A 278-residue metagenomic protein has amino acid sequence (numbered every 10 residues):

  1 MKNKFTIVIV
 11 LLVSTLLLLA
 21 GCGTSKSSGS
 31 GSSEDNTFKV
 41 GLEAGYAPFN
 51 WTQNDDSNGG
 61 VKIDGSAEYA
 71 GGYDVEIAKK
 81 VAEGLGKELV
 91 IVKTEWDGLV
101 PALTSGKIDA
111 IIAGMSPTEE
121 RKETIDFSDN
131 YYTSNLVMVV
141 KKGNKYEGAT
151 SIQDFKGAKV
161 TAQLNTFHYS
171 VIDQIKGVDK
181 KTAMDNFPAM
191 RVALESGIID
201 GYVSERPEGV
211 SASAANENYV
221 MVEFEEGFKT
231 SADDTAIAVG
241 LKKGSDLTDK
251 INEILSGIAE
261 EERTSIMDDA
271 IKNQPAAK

Functional and structural regions predicted by a protein language model:
L17-G21: C-terminal motif of bacterial Sec signal peptides marking the signal peptidase cleavage site
G23, V75-G84, G157, T166 (+1 more regions): Extended ligand-binding regions for polar small-molecule ligands
S32-M115: Extracytoplasmic small-molecule ligand-binding "clamshell" domains of the periplasmic binding protein/Venus flytrap
Q53-G65, A78-G86, F167-N186, R191 (+1 more regions): Ligand-binding cleft/hinge of the Venus flytrap
Y73, V90-L103, E147, T182-V192 (+1 more regions): Short helix-initiation/N-cap motifs at beta->coil->alpha
E83, E88-D154, T230: Acidic, polar ligand-binding/catalytic clefts
G98, M115-T124, V171-Q174, S196 (+1 more regions): A ligand-binding cleft/hinge motif common to bilobed small-molecule-binding domains
T133-K142, A215-L255, N273-K278: Periplasmic-binding protein-like
